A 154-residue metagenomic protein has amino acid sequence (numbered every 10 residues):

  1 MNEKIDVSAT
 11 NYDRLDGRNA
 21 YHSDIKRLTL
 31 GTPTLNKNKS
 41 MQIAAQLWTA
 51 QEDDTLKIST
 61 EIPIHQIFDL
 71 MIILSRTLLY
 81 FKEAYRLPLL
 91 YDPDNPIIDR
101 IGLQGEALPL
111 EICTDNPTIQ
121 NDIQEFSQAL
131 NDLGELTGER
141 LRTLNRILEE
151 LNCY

Functional and structural regions predicted by a protein language model:
M1-N38, D53: N-terminal "first-domain core" detector
I25-E61, K82, L89-L103: A short, structured beta-strand/loop element
T60-F68: Disulfide-stabilized netrin-like
I67-R76: Elongated alpha-helical scaffolds
L78-L79, L90, P109-T114: Amphipathic, heptad-repeat alpha-helices with coiled-coil/zipper character that mediate oligomerization and scaffolding
L78-P88, G134-L141, N152: Long, hydrophobic, amphipathic alpha-helical segments used as structural scaffolds
P96-E150: Charged/polar low-complexity intrinsically disordered segments, enriched in acidic residues
